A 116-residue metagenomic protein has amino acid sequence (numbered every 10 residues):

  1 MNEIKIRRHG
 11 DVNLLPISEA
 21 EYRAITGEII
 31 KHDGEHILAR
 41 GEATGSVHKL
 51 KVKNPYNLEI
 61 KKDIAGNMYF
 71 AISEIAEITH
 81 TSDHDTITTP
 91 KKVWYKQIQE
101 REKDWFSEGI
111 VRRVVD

Functional and structural regions predicted by a protein language model:
M1-R8, K53-D83: Short acidic, Pro/Gly- and aromatic-enriched capping/linker segments at domain boundaries
M1-T26: Short, charged/polar N-terminal "headpieces" of proteins
D11, G27, G34-E35, N57 (+1 more regions): Intrinsic-disorder/low-complexity loop/linker signature
E19-T44, W94-G109: Short, surface-exposed, low-complexity cationic segments
H32-K62: Mature extracytoplasmic domains of secretory-pathway proteins
S73-V111: Tight coil/turn sites that cap or link beta-strands
R113-D116: Short hydrophobic/aromatic patches at helix-to-coil boundaries
